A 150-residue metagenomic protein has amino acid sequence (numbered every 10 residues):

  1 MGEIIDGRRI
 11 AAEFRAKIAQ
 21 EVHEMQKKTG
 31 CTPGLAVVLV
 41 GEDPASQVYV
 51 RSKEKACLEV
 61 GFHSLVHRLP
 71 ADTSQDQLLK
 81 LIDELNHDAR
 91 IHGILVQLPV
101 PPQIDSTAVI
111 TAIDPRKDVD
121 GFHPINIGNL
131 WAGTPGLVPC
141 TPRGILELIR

Functional and structural regions predicted by a protein language model:
M1-T29: Positively charged, low-complexity intrinsically disordered leader regions
T32-E42: Short beta-strand segments enriched in small/hydrophobic residues
L35, C57-D72: Short beta-strand elements in bilobed, periplasmic/extracellular small-molecule ligand-binding domains
V48-V60: Short, solvent-exposed amphipathic alpha-helices that sit in or adjacent to ligand/effector-binding or catalytic
E59-G61, E84-H87, I113-R116: Non-catalytic terminal and connector segments of soluble metabolic enzymes
Q77-A89: Short, well-structured alpha-helical segments in soluble
L95-R150: Anion-binding alpha/beta catalytic cores of soluble intermediary-metabolism enzymes, centered on
